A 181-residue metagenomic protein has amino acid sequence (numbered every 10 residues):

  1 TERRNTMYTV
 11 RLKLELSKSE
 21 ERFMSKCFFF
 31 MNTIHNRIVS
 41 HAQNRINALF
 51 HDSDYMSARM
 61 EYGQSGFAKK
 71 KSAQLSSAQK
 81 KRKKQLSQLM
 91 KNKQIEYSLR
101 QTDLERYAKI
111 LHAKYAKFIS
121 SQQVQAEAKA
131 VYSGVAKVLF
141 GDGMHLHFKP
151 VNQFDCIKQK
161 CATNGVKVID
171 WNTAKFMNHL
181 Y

Functional and structural regions predicted by a protein language model:
T1-Y181: Nucleic-acid substrate recognition interfaces
